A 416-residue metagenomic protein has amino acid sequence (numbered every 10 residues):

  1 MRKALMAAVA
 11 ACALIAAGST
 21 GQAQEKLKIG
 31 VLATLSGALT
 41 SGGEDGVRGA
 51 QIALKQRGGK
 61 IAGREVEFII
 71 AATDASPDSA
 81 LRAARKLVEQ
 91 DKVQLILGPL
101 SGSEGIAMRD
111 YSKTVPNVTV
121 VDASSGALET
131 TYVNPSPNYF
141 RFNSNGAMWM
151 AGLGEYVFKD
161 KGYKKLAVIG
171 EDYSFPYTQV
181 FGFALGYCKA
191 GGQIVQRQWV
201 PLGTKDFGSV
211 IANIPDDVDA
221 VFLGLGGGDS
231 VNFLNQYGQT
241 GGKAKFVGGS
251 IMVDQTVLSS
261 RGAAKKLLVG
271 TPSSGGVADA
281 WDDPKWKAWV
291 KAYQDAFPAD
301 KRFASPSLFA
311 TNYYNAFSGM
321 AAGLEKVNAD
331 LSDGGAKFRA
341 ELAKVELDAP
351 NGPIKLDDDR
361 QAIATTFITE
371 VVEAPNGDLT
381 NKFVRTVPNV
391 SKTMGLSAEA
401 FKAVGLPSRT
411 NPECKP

Functional and structural regions predicted by a protein language model:
A7-A16: Bacterial N-terminal signal peptides
G18-A23: Sec/Tat signal peptide C-region and signal peptidase I cleavage site
L27, A343-P416: Solvent-exposed, acidic/polar segments of extracytosolic/periplasmic ligand-binding ectodomains
G30-G49, A71-D78, L100-S101, I169-T178 (+2 more regions): Extracytoplasmic "Venus flytrap"
S41-G46, Q56, K60-T130, F142 (+2 more regions): Beta-alpha junction/loop-to-helix N-cap segments that form part of ligand/metal-binding clefts
S79-R82, L128-T131, P137-G241, A280-K287 (+1 more regions): Extracellular/periplasmic Venus flytrap/periplasmic-binding protein
L87, D91-L100, V118-A123, K165-G170 (+4 more regions): Periplasmic-binding protein-like
Y237-N315, L324-A329, N381-K415: Extracellular/periplasmic periplasmic-binding protein-like sensory domains
